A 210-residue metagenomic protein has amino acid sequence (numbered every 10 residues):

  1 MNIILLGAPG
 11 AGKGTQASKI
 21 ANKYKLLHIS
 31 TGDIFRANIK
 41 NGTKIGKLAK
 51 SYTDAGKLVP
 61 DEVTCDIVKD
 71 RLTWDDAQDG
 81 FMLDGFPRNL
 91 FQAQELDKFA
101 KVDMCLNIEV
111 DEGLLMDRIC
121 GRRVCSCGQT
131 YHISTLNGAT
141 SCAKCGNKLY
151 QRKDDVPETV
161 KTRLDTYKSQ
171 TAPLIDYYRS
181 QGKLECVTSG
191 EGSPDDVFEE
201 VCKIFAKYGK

Functional and structural regions predicted by a protein language model:
L5: Hydrophobic anchor at the beta1->P-loop junction of P-loop NTPases
A8: P-loop (Walker A) phosphate-binding loop of NTP-binding proteins
K13: Conserved lysine of the Walker
I29-K101, R152: ATP-dependent small-molecule kinase phosphotransfer cores that center on conserved nucleotide phosphate-binding segments
T73, L83-T130, S134-T135, F205: ATP-dependent NMP and nucleoside kinases share a basic, alpha-helical "lid"
D117-K161: Cys/His-rich short segments
K148-K210: NTP-dependent small-molecule kinase module
